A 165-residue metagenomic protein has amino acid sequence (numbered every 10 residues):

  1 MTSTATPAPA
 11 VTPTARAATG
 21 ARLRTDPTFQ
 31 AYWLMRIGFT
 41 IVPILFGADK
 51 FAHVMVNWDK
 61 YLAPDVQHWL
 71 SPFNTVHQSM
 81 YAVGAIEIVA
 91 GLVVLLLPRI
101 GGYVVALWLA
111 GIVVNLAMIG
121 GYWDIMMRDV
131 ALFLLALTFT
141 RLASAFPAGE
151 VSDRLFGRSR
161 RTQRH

Functional and structural regions predicted by a protein language model:
M1-V56, H68-I86, L95-H165: Extended, low-polarity transmembrane helix blocks
N57-D65: Short Gly/aromatic-enriched secondary-structure transition segments
G91: Conformational-control "hinges and anchors"
